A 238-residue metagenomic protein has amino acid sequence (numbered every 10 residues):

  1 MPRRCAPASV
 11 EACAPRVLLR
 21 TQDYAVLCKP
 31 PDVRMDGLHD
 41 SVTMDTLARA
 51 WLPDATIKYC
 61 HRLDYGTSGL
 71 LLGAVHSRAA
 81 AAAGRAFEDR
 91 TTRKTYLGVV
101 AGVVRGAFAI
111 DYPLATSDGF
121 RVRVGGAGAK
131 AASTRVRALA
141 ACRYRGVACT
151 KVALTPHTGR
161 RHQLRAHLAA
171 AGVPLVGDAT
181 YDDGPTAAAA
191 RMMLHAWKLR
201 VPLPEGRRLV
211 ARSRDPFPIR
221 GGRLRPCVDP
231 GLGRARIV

Functional and structural regions predicted by a protein language model:
P2-D23, V33-M35, K130, Y144-V147 (+1 more regions): Pseudouridine synthases involved in rRNA/tRNA modification
P15-L18, Y59, R135-A138: A structural signal for short, hydrophobic beta-strand segments that form beta-sheets in beta-rich/all-beta domains
Q22-Y24, T67-L70, R93-Y96: Short, surface-exposed beta-edge/turn micro-motifs
V33-L47, A80-R85, V99-T150, A166 (+2 more regions): Glycine- and acidic-residue-rich catalytic/RNA-contacting loop of pseudouridine synthases
P53-D89: Glycine/acidic-rich beta-strand-loop module
G73-V75, V99-A101, T155: Short hydrophobic/aromatic beta-strand micro-patches that form the beta-sheet surface supporting nucleotide- or nucleic
